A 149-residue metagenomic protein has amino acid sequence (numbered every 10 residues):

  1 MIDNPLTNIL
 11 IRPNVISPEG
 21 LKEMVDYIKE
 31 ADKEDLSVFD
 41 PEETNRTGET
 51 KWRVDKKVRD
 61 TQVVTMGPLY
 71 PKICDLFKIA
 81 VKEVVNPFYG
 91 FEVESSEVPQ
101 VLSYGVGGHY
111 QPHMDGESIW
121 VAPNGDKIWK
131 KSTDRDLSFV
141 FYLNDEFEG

Functional and structural regions predicted by a protein language model:
M1-G149: Fe(II)/2-oxoglutarate oxygenase catalytic core
